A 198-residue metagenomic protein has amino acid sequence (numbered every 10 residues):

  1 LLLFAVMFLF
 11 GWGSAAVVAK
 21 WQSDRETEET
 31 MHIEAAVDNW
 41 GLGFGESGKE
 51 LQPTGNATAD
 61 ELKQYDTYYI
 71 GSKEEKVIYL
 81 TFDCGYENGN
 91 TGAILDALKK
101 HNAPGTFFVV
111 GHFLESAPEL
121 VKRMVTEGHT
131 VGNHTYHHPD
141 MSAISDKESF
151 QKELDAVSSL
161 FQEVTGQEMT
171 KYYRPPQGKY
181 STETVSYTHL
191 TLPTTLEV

Functional and structural regions predicted by a protein language model:
L2-S14: Hydrophobic membrane-insertion alpha-helices, especially the h-region of bacterial N-terminal signal peptides
S14-R25: Sec-dependent signal peptide cleavage junction
T27-K49: Juxtamembrane proline-rich low-complexity "stalk" or linker regions positioned immediately after a signal peptide
F44-S145, S149, A156-Q162, M169-K171 (+1 more regions): Active-site beta->alpha N-cap acidic-glycine motif
Y136, V185-Y187: Catalytic cores of peptidoglycan-degrading enzymes
Q177, S181: Active-site microenvironments of hydrolase-like enzyme catalytic domains
T188-T194: Conserved small/polar residues in nucleotide/adenosyl-binding loops
